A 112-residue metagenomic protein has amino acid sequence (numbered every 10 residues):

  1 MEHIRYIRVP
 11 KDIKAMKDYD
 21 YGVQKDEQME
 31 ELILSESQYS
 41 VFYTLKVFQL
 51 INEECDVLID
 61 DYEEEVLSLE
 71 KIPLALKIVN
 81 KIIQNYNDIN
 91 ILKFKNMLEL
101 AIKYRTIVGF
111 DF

Functional and structural regions predicted by a protein language model:
M1-T106, D111-F112: Acidic (Asp/Glu-rich) sequence patches and key acidic residues that form negatively charged surfaces used
